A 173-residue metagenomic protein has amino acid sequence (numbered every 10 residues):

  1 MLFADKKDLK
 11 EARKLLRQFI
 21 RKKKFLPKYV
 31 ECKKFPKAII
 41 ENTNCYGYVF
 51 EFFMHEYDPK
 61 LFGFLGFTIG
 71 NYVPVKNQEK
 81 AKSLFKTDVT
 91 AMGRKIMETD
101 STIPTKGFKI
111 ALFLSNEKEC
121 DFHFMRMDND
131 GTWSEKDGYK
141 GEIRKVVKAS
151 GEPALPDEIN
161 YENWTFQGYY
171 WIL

Functional and structural regions predicted by a protein language model:
L2, L9-K10, K14-M92: Cysteine-nucleophile protease catalytic domains, especially the papain-like/related folds used in DUB/UBL proteases
F3-K7, D100-S101: N-terminal auxiliary "cap/dimerization" subdomain that precedes the catalytic jelly-roll/cupin core of mononuclear
K7-K10, M125, I159: Intrinsic disorder/low-complexity detector
A38-I39, T102, N160: A general structural signal for short secondary-structure junctions and capping/turn motifs
F50, G66-I69, V73, I96 (+3 more regions): Polar low-complexity intrinsically disordered regions enriched in Ser/Thr and small residues
Y57-F64, S115-D121, E158: Intrinsically disordered, low-complexity coil segments
V73-K140: ...with weaker cross-activation on analogous glycine-rich loops/strands in unrelated enzymes
G131-L173: Active-site or metal-binding loop neighborhoods of secreted/extracellular toxin and effector enzymes
